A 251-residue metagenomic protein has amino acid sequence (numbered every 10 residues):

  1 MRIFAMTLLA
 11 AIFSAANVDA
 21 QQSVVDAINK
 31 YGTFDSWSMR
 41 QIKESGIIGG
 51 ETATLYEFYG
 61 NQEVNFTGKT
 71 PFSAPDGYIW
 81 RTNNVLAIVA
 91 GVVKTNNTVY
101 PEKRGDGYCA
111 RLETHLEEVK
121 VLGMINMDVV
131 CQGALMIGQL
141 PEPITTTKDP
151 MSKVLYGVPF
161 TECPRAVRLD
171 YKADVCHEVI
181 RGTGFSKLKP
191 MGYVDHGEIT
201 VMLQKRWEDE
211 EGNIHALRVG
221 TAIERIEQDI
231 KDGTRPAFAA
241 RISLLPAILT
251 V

Functional and structural regions predicted by a protein language model:
M1-A27: Bacterial Sec-dependent N-terminal signal peptides
I3, D19, S152-V154, S186: Sparse, context-dependent recognition of short Cys/His-centered cofactor- or disulfide-binding micro-motifs
I3, T33-D35, H177: Residue-level signal for functionally critical sites in structured catalytic/ligand-binding pockets
M6, M39, K172-D174: Residue-level marker of positions within ordered structural domains that often coincide with functionally constrained
T7-L8, Q41, I180, E210: A broad, structure-centric signal for solvent-exposed, well-ordered loop/edge residues that line or flank functional
Q21-P164, R168, G192-V251: Aromatic (Trp/Tyr/Phe) and Gly/Pro-enriched flexible surface segments
Y171-K189: Short amphipathic, basic-aromatic surface patches that mediate peripheral association with negatively charged
